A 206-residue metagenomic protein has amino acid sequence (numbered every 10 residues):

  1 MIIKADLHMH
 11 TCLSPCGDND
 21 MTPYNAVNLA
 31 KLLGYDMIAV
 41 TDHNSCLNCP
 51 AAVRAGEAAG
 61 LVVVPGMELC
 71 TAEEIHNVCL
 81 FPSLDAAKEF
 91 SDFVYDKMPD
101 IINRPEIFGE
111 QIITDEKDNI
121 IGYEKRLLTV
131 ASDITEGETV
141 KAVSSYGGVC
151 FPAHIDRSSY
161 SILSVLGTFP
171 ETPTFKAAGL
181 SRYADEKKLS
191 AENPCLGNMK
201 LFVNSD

Functional and structural regions predicted by a protein language model:
M1-E73, L166-P173, E186: An N-terminally biased module of ancient metal coordination in phosphate/nucleic-acid-related enzymes
I2, A55-A177, A184: Extended substrate/RNA-proximal surfaces in nucleic-acid metabolism proteins
H8, D42, C79, C150 (+1 more regions): Conserved, mostly hydrophobic/aromatic
D18-M21, A178-N198: Short, motif-level signal for alpha-helix interfacial/capping segments enriched in acidic residues and aromatics/proline
K31, C49, V53-E57, T139-G147 (+1 more regions): Surface-exposed amphipathic alpha-helices with a cationic face
A39-T41, P152, G179: Conserved beta-strand positions in the central sheet of alpha/beta enzyme cores
M199-D206: Short acidic/histidine-rich active-site segments
